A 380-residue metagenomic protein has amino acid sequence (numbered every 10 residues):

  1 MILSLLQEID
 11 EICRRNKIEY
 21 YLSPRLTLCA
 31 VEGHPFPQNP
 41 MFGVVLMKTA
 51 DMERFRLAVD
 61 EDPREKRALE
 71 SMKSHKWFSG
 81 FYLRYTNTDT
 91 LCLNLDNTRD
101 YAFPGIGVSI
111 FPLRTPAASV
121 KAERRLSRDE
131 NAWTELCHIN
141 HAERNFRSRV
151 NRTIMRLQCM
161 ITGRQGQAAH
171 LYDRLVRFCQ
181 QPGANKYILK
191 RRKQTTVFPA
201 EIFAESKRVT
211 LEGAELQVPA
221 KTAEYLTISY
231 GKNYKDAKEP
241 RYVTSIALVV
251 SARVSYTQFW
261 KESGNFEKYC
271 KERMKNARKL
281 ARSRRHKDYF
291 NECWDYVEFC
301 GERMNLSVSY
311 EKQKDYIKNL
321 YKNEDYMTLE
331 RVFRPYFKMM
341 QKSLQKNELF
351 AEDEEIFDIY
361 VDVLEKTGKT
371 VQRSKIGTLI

Functional and structural regions predicted by a protein language model:
M1-R14, R56-R128, A132-S229, D236-N276 (+1 more regions): Conserved catalytic core of two-metal-ion nucleotidyltransferases
D10-G43, M47-E53, E201: Active-site nucleotide-donor binding segment shared across nucleotidyl transfer reactions
C293-V297, T328-M339, K369-I380: Alpha-helical repeat scaffolds
C300, M340-L344: Alpha-helical junction/boundary sensor with strong preference for TPR arrays
S307-Q313, E352-E355: Generic helix N-cap/helix-start motif at coil->alpha-helix transitions
N319-K322, V363: Residue-level signature for tetratricopeptide repeat
